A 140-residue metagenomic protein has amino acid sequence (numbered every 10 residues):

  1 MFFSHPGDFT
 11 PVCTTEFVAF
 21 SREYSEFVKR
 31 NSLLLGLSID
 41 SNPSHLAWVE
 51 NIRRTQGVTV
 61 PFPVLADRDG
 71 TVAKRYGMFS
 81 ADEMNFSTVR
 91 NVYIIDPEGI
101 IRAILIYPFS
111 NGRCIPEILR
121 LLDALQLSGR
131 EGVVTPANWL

Functional and structural regions predicted by a protein language model:
M1-L140: Chalcogenol-based redox active-site neighborhoods
